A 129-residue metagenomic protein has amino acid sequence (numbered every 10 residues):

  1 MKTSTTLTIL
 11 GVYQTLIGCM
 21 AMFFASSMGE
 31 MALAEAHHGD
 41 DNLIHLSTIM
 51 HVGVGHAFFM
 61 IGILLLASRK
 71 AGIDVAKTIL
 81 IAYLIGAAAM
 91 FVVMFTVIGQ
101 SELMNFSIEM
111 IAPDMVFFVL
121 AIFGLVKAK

Functional and structural regions predicted by a protein language model:
M1-M20: Cytosolic juxtamembrane helix and N-cap/initiation of the first transmembrane helix
L16, H45-A67, I85-A89: Core segments of alpha-helical transmembrane spans in multipass integral membrane proteins
L16-M28, M90-I98: C-terminal TM-helix exit segments that contain a strictly Trp-centered aromatic cap at the helix terminus
F24-M50: Interfacial loop at the N-terminal end of multi-pass membrane proteins
I49-V52, L103-V116: Individual transmembrane alpha-helices with interfacial aromatic-anchor signatures
R69-L84: Loop-to-transmembrane helix junctions at the membrane interface
F91-E109, L125-K129: Membrane-helix boundary connector in multi-pass membrane proteins
M115-K129: Membrane-water interface at the C-terminal end of transmembrane alpha helices
